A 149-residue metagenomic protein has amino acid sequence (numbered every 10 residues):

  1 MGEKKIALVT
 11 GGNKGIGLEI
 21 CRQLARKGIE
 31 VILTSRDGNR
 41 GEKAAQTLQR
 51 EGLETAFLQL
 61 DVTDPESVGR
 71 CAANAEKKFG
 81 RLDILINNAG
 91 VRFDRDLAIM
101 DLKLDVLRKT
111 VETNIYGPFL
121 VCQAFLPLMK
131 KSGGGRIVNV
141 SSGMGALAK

Functional and structural regions predicted by a protein language model:
G2-I32: Canonical Rossmann dinucleotide-binding motif of NAD(H)/NADP(H)-dependent dehydrogenases/reductases, specifically
L8, D83-I86, V138: N-terminal Rossmann-like NAD(P) cofactor-binding module of classical short-chain dehydrogenase/reductase
K27-K43: Conserved glycine-rich Rossmann-like NAD(P)H-binding loop of the short-chain dehydrogenase/reductase
G38-N39, Q59-R70, L104: The beta1-alpha1 cofactor-binding region of Rossmann-like NAD(H)/NADP(H)-dependent oxidoreductases
L53-E54, N74-N87, F93-R95: A glycine-rich helix->loop->beta "capping" turn within Rossmann-like NAD(P)(H)-dependent oxidoreductase domains
I86, V121-F125, M129: Hydrophobic positions on the long internal alpha-helix of Rossmann-like NAD(P)-dependent oxidoreductase domains
V91-R92, A98-V111, K130, G134-K149: Catalytic loop of short-chain dehydrogenase/reductase
